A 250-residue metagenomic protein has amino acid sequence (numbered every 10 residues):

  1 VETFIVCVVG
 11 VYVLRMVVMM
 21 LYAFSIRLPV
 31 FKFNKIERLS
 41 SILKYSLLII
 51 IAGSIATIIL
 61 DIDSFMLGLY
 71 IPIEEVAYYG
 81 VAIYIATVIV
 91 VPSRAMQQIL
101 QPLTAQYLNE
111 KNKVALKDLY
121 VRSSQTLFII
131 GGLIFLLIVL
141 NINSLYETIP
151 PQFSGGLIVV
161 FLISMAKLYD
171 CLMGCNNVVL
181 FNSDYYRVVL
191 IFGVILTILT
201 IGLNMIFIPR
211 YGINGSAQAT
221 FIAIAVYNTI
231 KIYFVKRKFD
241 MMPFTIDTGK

Functional and structural regions predicted by a protein language model:
V1-E2, S164-I195, V235-F239: Membrane-interface junctions at transmembrane-helix termini in multi-pass inner-membrane proteins
V1-S25, Y45, I195-L199, I213-F234: Hydrophobic alpha-helical transmembrane segments
E2-I5, V17-L60, L103-D118, R237-G249: Interhelical loop/hinge segments that connect adjacent transmembrane helices in multipass membrane
V18, G53-I62, G80-L103, L127-F128 (+1 more regions): Small-residue-rich midsections of specific transmembrane alpha-helices
S40-I49, L67-T87, A115, S154-L157 (+1 more regions): Interfacial/gating helices of multi-pass transporter permease domains
L43, G80, T104, N112-N141 (+2 more regions): Interfacial transmembrane-helix starts/ends
I73, I138-L168, G174, N214: Interfacial segments at transmembrane-helix termini and the short loops linking adjacent helices
A82, A86-S124, N177-N182: Helix-loop junctions and terminal segments of transmembrane helices in multi-pass membrane transport/translocation
